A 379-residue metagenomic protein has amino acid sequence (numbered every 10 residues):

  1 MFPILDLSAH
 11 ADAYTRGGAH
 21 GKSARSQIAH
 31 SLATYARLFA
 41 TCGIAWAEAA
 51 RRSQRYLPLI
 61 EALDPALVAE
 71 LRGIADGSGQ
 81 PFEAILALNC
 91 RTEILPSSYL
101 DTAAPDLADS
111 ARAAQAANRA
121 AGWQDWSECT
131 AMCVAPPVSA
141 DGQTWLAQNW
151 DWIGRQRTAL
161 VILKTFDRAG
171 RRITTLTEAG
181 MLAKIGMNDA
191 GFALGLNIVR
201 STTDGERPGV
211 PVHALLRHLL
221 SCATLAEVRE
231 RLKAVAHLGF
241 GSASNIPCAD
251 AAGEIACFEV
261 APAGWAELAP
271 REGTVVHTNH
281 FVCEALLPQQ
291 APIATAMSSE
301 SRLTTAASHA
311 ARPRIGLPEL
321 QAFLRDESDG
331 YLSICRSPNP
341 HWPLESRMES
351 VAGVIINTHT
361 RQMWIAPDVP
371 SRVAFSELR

Functional and structural regions predicted by a protein language model:
M1-R119, D125-E128, C222-F258, A263-R379: C-terminus-biased signal that marks the final domain/tail of proteins
R91-E206, V210-H213, V351-V354, M363-I365 (+1 more regions): Internal mixed beta-strand/loop scaffold within catalytic domains of large alpha/beta enzymes
L215-S221: Short, well-ordered beta-strand elements within core beta-sheets of diverse protein domains
